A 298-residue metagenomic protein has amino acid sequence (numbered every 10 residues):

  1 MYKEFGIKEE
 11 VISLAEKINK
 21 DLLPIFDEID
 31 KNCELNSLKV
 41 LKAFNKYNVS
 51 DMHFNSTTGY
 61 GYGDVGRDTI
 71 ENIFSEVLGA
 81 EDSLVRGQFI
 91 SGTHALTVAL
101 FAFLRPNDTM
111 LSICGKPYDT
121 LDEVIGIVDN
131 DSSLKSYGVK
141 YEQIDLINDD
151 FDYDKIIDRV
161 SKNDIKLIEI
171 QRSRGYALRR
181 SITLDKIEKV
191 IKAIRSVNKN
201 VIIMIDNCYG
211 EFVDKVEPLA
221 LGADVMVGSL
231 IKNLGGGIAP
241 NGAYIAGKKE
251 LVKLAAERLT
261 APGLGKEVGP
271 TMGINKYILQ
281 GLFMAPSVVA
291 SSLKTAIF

Functional and structural regions predicted by a protein language model:
Y2-N19, L23, D30, V40-K46 (+5 more regions): Conserved PLP-enzyme active-site core in the AAT-like
D51-Y60, E71, L84-G87: Flexible, gly/proline-biased loop segments at the beginnings of proteins or at boundaries between secondary-structure
R67: N-terminal pre-P-loop "Q-motif" helix
F74-G79, G87: Extended, compositionally biased flexible segments
E81-V85, L230-K232: A short glycine/serine-rich beta->alpha loop
F298: Glycan-recognition surfaces in beta-rich domains, encompassing non-catalytic CBMs and lectin-like receptor-binding
